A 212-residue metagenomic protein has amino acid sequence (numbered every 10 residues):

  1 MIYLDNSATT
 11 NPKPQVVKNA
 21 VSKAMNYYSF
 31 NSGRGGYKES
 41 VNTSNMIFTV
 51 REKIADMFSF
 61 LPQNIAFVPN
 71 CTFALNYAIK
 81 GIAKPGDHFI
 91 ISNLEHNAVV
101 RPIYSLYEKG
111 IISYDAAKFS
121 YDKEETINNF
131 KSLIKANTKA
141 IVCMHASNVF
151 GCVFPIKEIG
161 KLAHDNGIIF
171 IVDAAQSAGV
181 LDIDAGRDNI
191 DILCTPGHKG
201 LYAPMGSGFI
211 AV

Functional and structural regions predicted by a protein language model:
M1-V212: Pyridoxal 5′-phosphate
